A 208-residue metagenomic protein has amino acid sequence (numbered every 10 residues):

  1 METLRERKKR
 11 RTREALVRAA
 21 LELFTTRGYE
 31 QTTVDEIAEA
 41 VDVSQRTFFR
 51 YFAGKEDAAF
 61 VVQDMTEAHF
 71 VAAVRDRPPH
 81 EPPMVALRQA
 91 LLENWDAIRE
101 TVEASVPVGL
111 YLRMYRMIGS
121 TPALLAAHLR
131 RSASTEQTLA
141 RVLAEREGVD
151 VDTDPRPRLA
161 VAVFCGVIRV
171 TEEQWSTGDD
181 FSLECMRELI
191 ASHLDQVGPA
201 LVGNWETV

Functional and structural regions predicted by a protein language model:
M1-V43: Basic, helix-initiating cap at the start of DNA-binding domains
T3, R27-Y29, D42, F49-A59 (+1 more regions): HTH DNA-binding helix-turn interface
T12, T66, L91, R131-T135 (+2 more regions): Hydrophobic/aromatic residues within well-ordered alpha-helical segments
F24, T33-V34, K55-T66, M84-L87 (+1 more regions): Amphipathic alpha-helical segments enriched in hydrophobic/aromatic and basic residues that form the DNA-contacting
A68-M114: Hydrophobic alpha-helical connector segments
T121, A133-R158: Hydrophobic alpha-helical bundle segments that form small-molecule/ligand-binding pockets
R141, E145, E173, T177-V208: C-terminal peripheral helix-coil segments that are non-catalytic and often amphipathic
P157-C165, R169, R187: Short, well-structured alpha-helical segments
